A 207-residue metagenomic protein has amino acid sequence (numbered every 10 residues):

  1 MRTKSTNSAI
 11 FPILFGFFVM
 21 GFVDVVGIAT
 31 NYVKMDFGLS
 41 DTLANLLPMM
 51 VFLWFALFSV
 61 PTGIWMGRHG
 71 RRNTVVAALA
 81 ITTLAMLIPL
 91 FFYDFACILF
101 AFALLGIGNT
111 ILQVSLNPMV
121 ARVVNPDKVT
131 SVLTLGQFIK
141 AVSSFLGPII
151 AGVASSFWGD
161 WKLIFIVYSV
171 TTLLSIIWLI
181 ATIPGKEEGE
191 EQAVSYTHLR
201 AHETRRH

Functional and structural regions predicted by a protein language model:
F15-Y32: Extracytoplasmic
G38, G70, F91-A96: Helix-breaking motifs and short loop linkers at transmembrane-helix boundaries and internal kinks in secondary membrane
M49-T62: Central cavity-lining transmembrane alpha-helices of secondary-active solute carriers, predominantly the Major
S59-T82, M86-P89: Conserved MFS/SLC helix-loop-helix module at the cytosolic interface between two early adjacent transmembrane helices
A96-L104: Paired small-residue
A103-F138: Cytoplasmic helix-loop-helix junction between adjacent transmembrane helices in 12-TM secondary transporters
K140-A181: Helix-loop-helix hairpin linking two adjacent transmembrane segments in secondary transporters
T197-T204: Conserved small/polar residues in nucleotide/adenosyl-binding loops
